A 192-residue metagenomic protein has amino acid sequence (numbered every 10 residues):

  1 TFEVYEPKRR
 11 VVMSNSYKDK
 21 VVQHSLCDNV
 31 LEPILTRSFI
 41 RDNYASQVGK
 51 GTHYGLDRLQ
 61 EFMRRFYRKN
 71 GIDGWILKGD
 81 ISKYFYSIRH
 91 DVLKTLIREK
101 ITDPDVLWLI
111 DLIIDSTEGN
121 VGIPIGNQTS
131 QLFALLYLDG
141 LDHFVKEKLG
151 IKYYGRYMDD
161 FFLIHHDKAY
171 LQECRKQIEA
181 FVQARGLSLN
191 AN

Functional and structural regions predicted by a protein language model:
T1-L93, I101-T102, D115: Conserved two-metal-ion catalytic palm core of "right-hand" nucleic acid polymerases, unifying RNA-dependent RNA
D57-M158, F162-N192: Conserved polymerase palm-domain catalytic core
